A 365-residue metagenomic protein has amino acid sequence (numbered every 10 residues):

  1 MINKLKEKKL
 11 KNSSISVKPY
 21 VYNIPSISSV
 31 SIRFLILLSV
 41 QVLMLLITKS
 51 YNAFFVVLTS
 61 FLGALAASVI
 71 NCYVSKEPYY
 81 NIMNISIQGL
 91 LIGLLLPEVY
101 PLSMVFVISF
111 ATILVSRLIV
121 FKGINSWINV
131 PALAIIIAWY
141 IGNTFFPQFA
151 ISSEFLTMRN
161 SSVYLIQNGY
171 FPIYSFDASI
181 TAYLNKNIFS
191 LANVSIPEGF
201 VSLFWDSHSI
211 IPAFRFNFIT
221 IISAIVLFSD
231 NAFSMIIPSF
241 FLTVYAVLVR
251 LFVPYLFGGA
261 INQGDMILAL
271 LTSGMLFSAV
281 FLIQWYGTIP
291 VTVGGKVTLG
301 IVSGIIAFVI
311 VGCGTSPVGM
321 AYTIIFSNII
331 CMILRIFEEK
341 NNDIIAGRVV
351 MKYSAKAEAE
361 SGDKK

Functional and structural regions predicted by a protein language model:
M1-C72, D343-K365: N-terminal signal-anchor module of multipass membrane proteins
L37-M44, A64-S68, I85-L94, S109-S116 (+4 more regions): Hydrophobic, membrane-inserted alpha-helices
T48-L62, V99-V107, L203-F218, N262-M275: Structural signature of hydrophobic alpha-helical transmembrane segments
L62-I70, I92, F110-F121, A134-Y140 (+3 more regions): Alpha-helical transmembrane segments and their membrane-interface exit regions
P78-Q88, M104-I108, N125-I136, M235-V244 (+2 more regions): Cytoplasmic-side transmembrane-helix entry/capping segments in multi-pass membrane proteins
N125-I221: Long hydrophobic alpha-helical segments that form multi-pass transmembrane helix bundles in integral membrane proteins
W127-A132, M266-M275, G314-S327: Loop-to-transmembrane alpha-helix initiation sites
R215-I222, L227-I261: Conserved mixed alpha/beta catalytic, RNA-binding, or beta-rich assembly cores of soluble enzyme, regulatory
